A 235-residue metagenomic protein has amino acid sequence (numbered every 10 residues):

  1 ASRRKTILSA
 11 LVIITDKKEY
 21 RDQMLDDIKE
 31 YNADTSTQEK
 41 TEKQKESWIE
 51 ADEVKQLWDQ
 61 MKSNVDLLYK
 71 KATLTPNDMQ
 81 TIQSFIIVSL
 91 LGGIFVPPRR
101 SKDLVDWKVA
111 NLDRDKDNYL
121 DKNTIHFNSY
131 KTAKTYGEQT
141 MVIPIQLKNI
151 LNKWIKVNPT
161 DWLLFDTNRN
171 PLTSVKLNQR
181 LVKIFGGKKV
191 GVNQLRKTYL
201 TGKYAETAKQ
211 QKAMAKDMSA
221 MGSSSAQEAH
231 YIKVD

Functional and structural regions predicted by a protein language model:
A1-E30, Q194-K197: Non-catalytic DNA-binding core/recognition domains of DNA-processing enzymes
S9-D16, T81-I94, T198-G202: Short, hydrophobic/amphipathic alpha-helical patches that form generic packing surfaces within helical domains
R21-K71: Flexible interdomain linker/hinge and immediately adjacent N-terminus of the catalytic tyrosine-recombinase domain
K55-S101: Basic, Lys/Arg- and aromatic-enriched nucleic-acid-binding interface segment
I87, L104, V192-A208, M214-M218: Short, basic/aromatic-rich helical patch in the C-terminal catalytic core of site-specific tyrosine
K102-L147: Conserved tyrosine-mediated DNA breakage-rejoining catalytic core shared by Y-recombinases
V142-Y199, Y204: Active-site/catalytic core of tyrosine-dependent DNA strand-transfer enzymes
A205-A208, M218-D235: Catalytic-site neighborhood detector that most strongly recognizes the C-terminal catalytic loop/helix of tyrosine
